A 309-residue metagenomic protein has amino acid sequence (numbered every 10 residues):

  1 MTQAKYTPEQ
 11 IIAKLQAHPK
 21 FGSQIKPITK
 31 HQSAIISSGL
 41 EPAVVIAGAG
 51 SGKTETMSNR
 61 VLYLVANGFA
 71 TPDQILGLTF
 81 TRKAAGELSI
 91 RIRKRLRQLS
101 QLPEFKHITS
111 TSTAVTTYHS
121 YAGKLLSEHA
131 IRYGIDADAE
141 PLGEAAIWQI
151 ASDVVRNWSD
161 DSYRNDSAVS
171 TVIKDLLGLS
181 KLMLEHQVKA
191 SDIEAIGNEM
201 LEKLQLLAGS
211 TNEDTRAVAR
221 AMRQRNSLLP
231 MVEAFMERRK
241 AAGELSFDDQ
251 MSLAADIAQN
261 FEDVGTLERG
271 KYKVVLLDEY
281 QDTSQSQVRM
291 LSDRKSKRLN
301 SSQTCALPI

Functional and structural regions predicted by a protein language model:
M1-I135, D263-T266, V275, Q285: P-loop NTPase Walker
V44-I46, L76-T79, A137-D138, R216-R223 (+1 more regions): A ubiquitous short alpha-helical element
H107-S112, A130-Q224, Y272: ATP-hydrolysis module of ASCE/P-loop NTPase motor domains, specifically the Walker B Asp-Glu catalytic pair
Y118-A122, Q224-V274, S284-M290: Conserved helicase/translocase P-loop NTPase motor core
E279: Walker B catalytic acidic pair
K295-S301, L307: Conserved small/polar residues in nucleotide/adenosyl-binding loops
